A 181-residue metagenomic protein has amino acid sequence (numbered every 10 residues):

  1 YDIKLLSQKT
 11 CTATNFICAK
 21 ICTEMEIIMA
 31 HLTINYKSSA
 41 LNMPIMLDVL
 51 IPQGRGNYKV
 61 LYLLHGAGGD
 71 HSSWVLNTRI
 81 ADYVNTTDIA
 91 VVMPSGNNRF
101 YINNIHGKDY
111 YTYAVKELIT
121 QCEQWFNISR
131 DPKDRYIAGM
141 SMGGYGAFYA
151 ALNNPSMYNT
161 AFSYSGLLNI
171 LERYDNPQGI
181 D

Functional and structural regions predicted by a protein language model:
Y1-D2, I45: Helix-centric, low-specificity signal for extended rod-like, repetitive segments
D2-C11: Extreme N-terminal basic, low-complexity initiation segments that serve as generic localization/processing leaders
Q8, N15-D181: Non-catalytic cap/lid and distal C-terminal segments of serine-dependent acyl enzymes
